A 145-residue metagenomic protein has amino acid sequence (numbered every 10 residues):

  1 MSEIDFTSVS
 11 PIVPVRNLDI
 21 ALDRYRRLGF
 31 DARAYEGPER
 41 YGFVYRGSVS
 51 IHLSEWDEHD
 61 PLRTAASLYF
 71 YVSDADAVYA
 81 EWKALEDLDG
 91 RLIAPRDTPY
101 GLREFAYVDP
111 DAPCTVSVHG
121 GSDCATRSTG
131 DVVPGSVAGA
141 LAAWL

Functional and structural regions predicted by a protein language model:
M1-I20, A66-L68, H119-L145: N-terminal beta-strand motif that seeds the catalytic metal site of vicinal oxygen chelate
D5, I12-S50: Core segments of cupin and vicinal oxygen chelate
R16-D19, L68-D111: Vicinal oxygen chelate
R33, C114-V116: Generic structural signal for well-ordered beta-strand positions
P38-R40, L62, T98-R103: Short acidic/glycine-enriched loop/turn segments that link adjacent beta-strands
G47-I51, E58-D60, D74-V78: Short, charged/polar surface micro-motifs in flexible loops or helix N-caps
